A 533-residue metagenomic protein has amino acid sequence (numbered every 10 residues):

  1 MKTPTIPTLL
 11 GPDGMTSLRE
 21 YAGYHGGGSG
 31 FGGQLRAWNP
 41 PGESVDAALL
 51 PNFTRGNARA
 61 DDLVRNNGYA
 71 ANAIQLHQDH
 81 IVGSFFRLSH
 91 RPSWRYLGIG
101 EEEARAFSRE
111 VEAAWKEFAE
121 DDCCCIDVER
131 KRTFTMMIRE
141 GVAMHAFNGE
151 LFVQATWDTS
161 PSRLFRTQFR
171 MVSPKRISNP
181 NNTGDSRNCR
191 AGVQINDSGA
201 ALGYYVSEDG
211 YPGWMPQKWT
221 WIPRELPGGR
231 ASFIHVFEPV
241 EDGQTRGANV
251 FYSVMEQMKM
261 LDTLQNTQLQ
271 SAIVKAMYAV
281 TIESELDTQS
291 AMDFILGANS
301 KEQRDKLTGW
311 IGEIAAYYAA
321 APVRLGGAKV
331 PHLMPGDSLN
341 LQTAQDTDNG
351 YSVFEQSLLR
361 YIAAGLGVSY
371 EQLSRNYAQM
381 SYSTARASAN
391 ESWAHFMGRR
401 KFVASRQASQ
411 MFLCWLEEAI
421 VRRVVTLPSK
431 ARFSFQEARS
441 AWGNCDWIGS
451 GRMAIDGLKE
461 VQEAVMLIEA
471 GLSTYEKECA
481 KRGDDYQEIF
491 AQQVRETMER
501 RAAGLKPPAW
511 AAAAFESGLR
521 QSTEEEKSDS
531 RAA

Functional and structural regions predicted by a protein language model:
M1-E102, R531-A533: N-terminal-proximal low-complexity accessory segments that begin disordered and transition into the first
K2-P4, D337-D348, N390, L458-A533: Activation/maturation switch segments at domain boundaries
N39, R132-I138, A155-V172, D287-S300 (+2 more regions): Charge-rich, acidic-biased intrinsically disordered regions
L76-P239, L467: Structured, mid-chain assembly/scaffold modules that mediate subunit interfaces within large macromolecular complexes
R109-E120, R132, R139-F147, L151-Q154 (+10 more regions): A broad, structural surface signal
D122, V128, A328-I455, E516: Surface-exposed loop-to-helix/strand elements on domain peripheries
C124, F147, L151, D242 (+10 more regions): Intrinsically disordered or highly flexible coil/loop and linker segments, enriched in small and charged/polar residues
F233-S388, A431: Extended, charged amphipathic alpha-helical segments
